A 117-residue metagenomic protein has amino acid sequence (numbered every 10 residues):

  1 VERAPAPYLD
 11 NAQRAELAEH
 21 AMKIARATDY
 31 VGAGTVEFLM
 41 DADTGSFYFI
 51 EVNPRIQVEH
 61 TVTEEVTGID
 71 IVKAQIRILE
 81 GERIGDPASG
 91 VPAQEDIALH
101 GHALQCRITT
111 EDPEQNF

Functional and structural regions predicted by a protein language model:
V1-F117: ATP-dependent carboxylate activation and anion-phosphoryl transfer catalytic cores that bind Mg-ATP to form
